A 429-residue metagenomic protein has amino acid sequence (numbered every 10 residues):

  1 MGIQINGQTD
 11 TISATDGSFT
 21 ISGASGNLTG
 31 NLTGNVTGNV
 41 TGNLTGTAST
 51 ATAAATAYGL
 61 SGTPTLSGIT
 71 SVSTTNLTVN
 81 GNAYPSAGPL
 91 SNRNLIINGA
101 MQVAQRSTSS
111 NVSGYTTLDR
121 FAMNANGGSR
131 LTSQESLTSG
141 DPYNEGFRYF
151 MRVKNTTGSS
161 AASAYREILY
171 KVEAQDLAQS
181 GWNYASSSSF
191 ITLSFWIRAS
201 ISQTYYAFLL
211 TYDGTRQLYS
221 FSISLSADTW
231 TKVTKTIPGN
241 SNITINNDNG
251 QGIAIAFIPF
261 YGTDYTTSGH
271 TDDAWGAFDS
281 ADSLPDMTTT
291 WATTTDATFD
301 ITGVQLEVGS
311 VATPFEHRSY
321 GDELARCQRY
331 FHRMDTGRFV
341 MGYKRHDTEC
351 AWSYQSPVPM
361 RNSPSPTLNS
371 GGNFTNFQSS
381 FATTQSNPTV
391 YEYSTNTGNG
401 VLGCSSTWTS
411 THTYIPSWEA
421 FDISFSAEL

Functional and structural regions predicted by a protein language model:
M1-S91, E307-F315: Intrinsic low-complexity, repeat-rich intrinsically disordered segments enriched in small/flexible residues
L77-L429: Extracellular and organelle-lumenal recognition/adhesion modules and their flexible linkers in secreted
